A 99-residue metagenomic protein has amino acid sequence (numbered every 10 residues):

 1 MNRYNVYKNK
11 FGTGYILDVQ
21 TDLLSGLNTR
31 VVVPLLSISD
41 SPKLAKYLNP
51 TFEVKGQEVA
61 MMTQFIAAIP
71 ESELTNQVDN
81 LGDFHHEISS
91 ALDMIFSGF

Functional and structural regions predicted by a protein language model:
M1, N9, S89-D93: Generic detection of intrinsically disordered/low-complexity segments and helix-coil linkers/edges
N2, D18, L74-V78: Residues at structural and domain junctions
R3-V6, K10-P50: Compact nucleic-acid interaction/catalytic patches
L44, N49, V54-Q57, Q64: A short, structured beta-strand/loop element
G56-F99: C-terminal terminal-subdomain/extension
